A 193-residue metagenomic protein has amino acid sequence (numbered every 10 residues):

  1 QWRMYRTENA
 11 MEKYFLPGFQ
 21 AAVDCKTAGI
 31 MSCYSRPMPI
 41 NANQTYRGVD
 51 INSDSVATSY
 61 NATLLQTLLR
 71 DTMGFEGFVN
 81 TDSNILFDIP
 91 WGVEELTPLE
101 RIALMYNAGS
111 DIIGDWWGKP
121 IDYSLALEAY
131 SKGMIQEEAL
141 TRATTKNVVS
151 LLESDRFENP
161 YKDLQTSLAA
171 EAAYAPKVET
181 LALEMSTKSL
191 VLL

Functional and structural regions predicted by a protein language model:
Q1-L193: Glycoside hydrolase catalytic-domain context in secreted enzymes
